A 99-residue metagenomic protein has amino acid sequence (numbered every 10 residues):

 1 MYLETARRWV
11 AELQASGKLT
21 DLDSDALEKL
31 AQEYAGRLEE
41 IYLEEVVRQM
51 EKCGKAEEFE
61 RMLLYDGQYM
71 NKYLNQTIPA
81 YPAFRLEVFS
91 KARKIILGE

Functional and structural regions predicted by a protein language model:
M1-E99: Intrinsically disordered, low-complexity linear regions
